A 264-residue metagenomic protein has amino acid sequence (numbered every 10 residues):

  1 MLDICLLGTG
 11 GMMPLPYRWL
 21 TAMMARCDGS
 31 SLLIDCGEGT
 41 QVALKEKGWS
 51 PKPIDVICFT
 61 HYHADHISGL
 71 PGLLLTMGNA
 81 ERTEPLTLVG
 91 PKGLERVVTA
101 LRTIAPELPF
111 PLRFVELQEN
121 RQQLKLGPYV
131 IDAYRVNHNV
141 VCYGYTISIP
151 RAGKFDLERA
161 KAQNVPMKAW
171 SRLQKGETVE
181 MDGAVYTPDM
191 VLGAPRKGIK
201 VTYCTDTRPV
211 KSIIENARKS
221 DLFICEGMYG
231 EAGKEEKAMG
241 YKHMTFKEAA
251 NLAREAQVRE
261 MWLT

Functional and structural regions predicted by a protein language model:
M1-K47, P85, Y145-I147, G193-C204 (+1 more regions): Conserved beta-strand hairpin/beta-sheet module of binuclear metal-dependent hydrolase folds, prominently
I4, P111-F114, I131: Generic structural signal for residues in well-ordered beta-strands
R26-D28, I54, A80-P85, E255-L263: Short, surface-exposed connector motifs at secondary-structure boundaries
D28-L33, D55-H61, G227-Y241: Acidic/glycine-enriched edge-of-secondary-structure segments
I34-G37, I54-Y62, G90-P91, V201-T207 (+2 more regions): Active-site neighborhood of phospho(di)ester-bond hydrolases with catalytic His/Asp-centered motifs
E38-V89, F114-Q118: Active-site metal-binding motif and surrounding structural segment of the metallo-beta-lactamase
R82-E116: Active-site neighborhood of divalent metal-dependent phosphoester bond hydrolases
N120-L263: Metal-dependent phosphodiesterase/nuclease catalytic metal-binding core
